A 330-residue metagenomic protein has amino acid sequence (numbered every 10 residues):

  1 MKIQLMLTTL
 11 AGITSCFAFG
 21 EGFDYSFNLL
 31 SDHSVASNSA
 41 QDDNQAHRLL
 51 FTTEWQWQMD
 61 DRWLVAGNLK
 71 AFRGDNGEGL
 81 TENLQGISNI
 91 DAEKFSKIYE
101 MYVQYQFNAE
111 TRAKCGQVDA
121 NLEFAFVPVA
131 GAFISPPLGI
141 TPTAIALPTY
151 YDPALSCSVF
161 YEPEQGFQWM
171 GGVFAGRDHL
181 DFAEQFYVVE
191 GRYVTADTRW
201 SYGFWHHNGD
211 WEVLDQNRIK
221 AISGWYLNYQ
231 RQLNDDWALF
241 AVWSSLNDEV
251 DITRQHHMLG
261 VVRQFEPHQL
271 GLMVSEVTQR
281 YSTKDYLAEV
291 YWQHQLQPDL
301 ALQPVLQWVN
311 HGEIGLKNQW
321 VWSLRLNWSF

Functional and structural regions predicted by a protein language model:
F19-F27, D61-V65, A109-T111, L155 (+6 more regions): Outer-envelope beta-barrel architecture signal
F19-N38, V65-G67, D75, S135-P136 (+1 more regions): Transmembrane beta-strand segments of Gram-negative outer membrane beta-barrel proteins
F27-H33, G67-A71, A113-Q117, G171-A175 (+6 more regions): Transmembrane beta-barrel strands of outer-membrane/channel proteins
Q41-Q45, T149-Y151, G176-A183, N217-K220 (+3 more regions): Solvent-exposed loop/turn segments connecting transmembrane beta-strands in outer-membrane beta-barrel proteins
R48-G176, G191-Y193, Q255-M258, V262 (+1 more regions): Outer membrane beta-barrel
F160, G166-W211: Loop-centered beta-sheet repeat module
Y193-R280: Detector for outer-membrane/organellar transmembrane beta-barrel domains, recognizing the amphipathic beta-strand
N318-F330: Outer-membrane beta-barrel "beta-signal"
